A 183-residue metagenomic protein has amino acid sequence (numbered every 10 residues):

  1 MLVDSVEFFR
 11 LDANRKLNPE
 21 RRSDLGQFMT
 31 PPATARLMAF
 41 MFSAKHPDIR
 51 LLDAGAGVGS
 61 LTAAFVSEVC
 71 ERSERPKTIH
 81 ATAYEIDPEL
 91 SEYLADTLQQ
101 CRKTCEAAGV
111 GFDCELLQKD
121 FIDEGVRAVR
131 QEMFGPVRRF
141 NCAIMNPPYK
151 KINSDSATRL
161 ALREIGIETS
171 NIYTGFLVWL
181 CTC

Functional and structural regions predicted by a protein language model:
M1-C183: SAM-dependent methyltransferase catalytic region
